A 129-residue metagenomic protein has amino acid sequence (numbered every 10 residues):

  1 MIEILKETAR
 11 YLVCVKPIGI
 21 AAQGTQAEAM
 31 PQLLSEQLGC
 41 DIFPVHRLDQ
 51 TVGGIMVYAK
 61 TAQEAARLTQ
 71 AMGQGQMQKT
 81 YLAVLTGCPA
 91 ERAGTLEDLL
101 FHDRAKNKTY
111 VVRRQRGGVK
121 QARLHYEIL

Functional and structural regions predicted by a protein language model:
M1-L129: RNA pseudouridine synthases
